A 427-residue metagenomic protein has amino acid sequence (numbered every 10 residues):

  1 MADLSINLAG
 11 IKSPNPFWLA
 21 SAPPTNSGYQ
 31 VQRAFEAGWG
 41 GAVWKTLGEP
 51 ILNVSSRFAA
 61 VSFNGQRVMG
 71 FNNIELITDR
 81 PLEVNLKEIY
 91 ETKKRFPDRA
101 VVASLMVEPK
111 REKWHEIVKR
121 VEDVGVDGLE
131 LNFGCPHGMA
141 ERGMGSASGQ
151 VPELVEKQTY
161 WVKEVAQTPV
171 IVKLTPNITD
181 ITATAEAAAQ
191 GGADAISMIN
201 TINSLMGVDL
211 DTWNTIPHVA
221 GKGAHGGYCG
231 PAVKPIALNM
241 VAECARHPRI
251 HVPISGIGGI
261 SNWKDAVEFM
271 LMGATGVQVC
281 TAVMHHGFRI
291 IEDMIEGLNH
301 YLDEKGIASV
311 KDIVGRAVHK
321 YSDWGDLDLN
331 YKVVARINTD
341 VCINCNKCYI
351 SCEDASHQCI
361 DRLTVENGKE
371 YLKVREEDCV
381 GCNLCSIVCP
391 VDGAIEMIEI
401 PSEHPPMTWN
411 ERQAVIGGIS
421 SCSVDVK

Functional and structural regions predicted by a protein language model:
M1-V102, M106-R111, H115-E116, M294: N-terminal capping/small domains of soluble enzymes
S21-P23, T46, L105-V107, F133 (+4 more regions): A cross-domain feature marking catalytic cores of carbohydrate-active enzymes and several ubiquitous metabolic/repair
Q32-A37, G41, E108-S255, S261-G276 (+5 more regions): Alpha/beta enzyme core
L52-R67, L205-H225, M270, A282-I307 (+2 more regions): C-terminal helical cap(s) of enzyme catalytic domains, especially alpha/beta-barrels
G65-G70, K234, E296-C345, I350 (+2 more regions): Extended, intrinsically disordered, low-complexity segments
V341, S351, E377-D378, V388: Short pre-active-site segment immediately N-terminal to redox-active cysteine/selenocysteine motifs in thiol-based
K347-N367, L384-S402: Iron-sulfur cluster-binding cysteine motifs and their immediate structural context in ferredoxin-like electron-transfer
V365-E377: Short linker/helix segments within small regulatory modules
